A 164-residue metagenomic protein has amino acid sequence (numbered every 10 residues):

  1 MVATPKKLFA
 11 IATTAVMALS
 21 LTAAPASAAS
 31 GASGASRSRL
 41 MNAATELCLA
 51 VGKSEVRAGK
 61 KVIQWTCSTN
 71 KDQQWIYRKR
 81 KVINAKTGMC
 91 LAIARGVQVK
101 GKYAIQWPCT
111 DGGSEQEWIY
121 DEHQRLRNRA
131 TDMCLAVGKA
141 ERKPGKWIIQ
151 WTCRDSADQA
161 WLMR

Functional and structural regions predicted by a protein language model:
M1-A29: Secretory targeting and sorting signals
V2, A29-V56, Q74-Q98, E115-R142 (+1 more regions): Extracellular glycan-recognition/adhesion modules and their associated mucin-like linkers
L47, T66-N70, P108-G113: Beta-loop motif signature
E55-R80, D155: N-terminal, post-signal-peptide region of Sec/Tat-exported proteins
A58-K61, K71, K100-I105, S114: A generic structural signal for short beta-strands and their flanking turns/coil linkers
K61-T66, Y103-P108, W147-T152: Aromatic-rich beta-strand patches that line glycan-recognition/binding surfaces of extracellular proteins
D111, S156-Q159: Short amphipathic alpha-helical linker/capping segments at the junctions of internal repeats and modular domains
G138-K143, W147-D155: Short, exposed beta-strand-loop hairpins at the edges of beta-sheets in extracellular/periplasmic proteins
